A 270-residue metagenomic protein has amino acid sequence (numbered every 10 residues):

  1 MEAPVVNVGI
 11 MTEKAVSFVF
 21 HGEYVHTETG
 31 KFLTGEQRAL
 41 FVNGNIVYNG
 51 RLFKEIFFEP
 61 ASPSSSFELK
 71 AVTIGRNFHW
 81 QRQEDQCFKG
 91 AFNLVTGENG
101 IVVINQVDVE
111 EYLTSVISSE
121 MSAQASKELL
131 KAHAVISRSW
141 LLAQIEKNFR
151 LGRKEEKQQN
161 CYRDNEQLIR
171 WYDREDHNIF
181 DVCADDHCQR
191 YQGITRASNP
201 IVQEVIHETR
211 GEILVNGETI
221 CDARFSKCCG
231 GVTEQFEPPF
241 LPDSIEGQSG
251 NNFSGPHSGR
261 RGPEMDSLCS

Functional and structural regions predicted by a protein language model:
M1-S270: Conserved, single-site charged/polar hotspot
